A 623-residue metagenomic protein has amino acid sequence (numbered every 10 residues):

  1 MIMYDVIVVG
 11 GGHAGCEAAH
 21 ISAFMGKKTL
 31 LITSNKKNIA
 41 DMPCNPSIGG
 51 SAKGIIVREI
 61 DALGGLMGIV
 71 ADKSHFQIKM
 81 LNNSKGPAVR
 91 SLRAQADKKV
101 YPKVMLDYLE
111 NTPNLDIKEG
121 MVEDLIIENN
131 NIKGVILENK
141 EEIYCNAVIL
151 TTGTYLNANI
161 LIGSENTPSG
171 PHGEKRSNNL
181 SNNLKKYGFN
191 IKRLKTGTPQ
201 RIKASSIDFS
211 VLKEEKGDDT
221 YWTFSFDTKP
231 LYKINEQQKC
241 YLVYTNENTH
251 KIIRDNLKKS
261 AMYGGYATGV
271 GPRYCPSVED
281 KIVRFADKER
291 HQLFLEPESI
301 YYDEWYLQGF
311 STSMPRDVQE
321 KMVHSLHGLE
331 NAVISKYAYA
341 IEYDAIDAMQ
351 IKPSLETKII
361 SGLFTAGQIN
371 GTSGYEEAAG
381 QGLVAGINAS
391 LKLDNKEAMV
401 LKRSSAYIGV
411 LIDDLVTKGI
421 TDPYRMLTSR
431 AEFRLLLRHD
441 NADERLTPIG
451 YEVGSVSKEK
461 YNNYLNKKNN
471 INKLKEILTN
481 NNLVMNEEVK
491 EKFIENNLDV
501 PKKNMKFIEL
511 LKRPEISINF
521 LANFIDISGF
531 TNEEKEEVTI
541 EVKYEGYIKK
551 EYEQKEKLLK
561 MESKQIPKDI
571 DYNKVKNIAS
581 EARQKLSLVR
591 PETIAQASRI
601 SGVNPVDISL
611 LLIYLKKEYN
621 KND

Functional and structural regions predicted by a protein language model:
I2-A14: Beta1/beta-strand and adjacent pyrophosphate-binding region of the FAD-binding site in flavoprotein oxidoreductases
I2-Y4, E138-A147: Core beta-strand elements of the Rossmann-like FAD/NAD(P) dinucleotide-binding domain in flavoenzyme oxidoreductases
V9, E142-G153: Short hydrophobic core segments
H20-D124, T151-P168, K175-L180, K185-I253: Conserved N-terminal/central alpha/beta ligand/cofactor-binding core
N35, K53, M80, S181-E320 (+3 more regions): An anion/pyrophosphate-binding glycine-rich loop and adjacent beta-alpha core in soluble alpha-beta enzymes
I126-E142: Conserved beta-strand-loop-beta-strand element in the redox core of flavoprotein oxidoreductases
Y306-T372, V400-D413, T531-K585, R590: A glycine-rich dinucleotide-binding beta-alpha-beta segment and adjacent secondary-structure elements that constitute
R430, T447-N604, I613-N622: Extended, charge-enriched "interface" segments that sit outside catalytic cores
